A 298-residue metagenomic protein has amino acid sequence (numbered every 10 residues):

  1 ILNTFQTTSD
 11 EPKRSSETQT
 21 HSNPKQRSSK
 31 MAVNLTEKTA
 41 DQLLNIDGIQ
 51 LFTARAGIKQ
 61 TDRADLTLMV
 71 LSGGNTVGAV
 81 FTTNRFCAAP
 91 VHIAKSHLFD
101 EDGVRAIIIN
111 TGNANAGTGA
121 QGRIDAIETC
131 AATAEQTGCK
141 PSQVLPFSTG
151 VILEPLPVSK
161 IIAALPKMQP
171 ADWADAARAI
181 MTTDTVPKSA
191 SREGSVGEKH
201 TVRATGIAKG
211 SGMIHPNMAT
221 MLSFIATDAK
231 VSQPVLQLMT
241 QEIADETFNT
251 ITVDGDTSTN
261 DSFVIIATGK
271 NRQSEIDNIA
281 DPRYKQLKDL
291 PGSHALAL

Functional and structural regions predicted by a protein language model:
Q6-E11, T18-S22: A cross-taxon signal for low-complexity, glycine/charged-rich
R27, M31-N84: N-terminal amphipathic/basic leader segments beginning at the initiator methionine
Q60-V70, F99-A106, D256-T259: N-terminal glycine-rich anion-binding loops that anchor highly charged ligand groups
T76, F81-F99, M181-V196: Glycine-rich oxoanion-binding loops at beta->alpha junctions
C87-L98, R123-T137, Q237-T250, L290-L298: Short, well-ordered amphipathic alpha-helical segments that serve as non-catalytic structural scaffolds within diverse
I107, T111-A120, S142-I161, T252-E275: Short, surface-exposed loop/turn segments at secondary-structure boundaries that line and modulate
I127-E128, A132-F248, S258: Glycine-rich, mobile lid/loop segments that gate access to catalytic sites or pores
G269-L298: A glycine- and small/hydrophobic-rich beta-loop-beta segment that serves as a flexible "lid/hinge" or phosphate-binding
